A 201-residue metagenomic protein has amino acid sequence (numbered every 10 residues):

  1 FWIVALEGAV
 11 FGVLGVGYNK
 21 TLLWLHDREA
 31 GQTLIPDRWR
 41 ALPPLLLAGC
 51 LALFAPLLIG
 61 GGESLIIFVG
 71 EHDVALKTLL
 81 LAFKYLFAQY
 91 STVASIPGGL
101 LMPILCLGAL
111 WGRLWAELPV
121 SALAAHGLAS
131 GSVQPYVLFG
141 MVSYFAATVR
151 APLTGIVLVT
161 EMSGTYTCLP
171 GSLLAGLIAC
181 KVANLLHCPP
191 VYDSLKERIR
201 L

Functional and structural regions predicted by a protein language model:
F1-L201: Alpha-helical transmembrane segments and immediately membrane-proximal extracytoplasmic
